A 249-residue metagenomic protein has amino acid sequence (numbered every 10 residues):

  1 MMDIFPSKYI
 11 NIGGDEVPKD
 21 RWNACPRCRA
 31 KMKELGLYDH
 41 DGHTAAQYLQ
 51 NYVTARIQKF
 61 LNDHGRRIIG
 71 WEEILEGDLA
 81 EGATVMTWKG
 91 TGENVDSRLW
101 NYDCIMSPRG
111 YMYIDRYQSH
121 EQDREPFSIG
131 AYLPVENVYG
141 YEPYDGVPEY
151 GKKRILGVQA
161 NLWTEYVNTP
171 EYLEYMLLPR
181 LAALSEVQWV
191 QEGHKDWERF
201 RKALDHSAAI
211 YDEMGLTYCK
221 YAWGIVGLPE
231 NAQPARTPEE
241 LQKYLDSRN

Functional and structural regions predicted by a protein language model:
M1-A83, W88-N101: Active-site neighborhood of glycoside hydrolase catalytic domains
R67-A83, T87-N249: Flexible, acidic glycine-rich loops studded with aromatic residues
